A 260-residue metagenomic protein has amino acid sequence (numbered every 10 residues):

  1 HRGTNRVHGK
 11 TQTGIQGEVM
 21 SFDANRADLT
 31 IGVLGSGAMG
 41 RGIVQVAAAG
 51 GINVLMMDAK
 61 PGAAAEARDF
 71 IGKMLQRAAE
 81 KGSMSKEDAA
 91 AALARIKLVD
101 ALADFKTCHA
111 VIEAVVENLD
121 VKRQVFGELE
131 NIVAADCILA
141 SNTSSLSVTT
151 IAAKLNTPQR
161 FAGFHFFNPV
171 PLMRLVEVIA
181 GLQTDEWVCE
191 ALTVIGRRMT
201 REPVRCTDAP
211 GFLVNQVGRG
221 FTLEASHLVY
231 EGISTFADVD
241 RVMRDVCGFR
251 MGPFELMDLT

Functional and structural regions predicted by a protein language model:
H1-V19: Short, Lys/Arg-enriched N-terminal segments with co-localized hydrophobic residues within the first ~10-30 amino acids
G17-R77, K81, I132: NAD(P)+-binding Rossmann beta1-loop-alpha1 motif at the extreme N-terminus of oxidoreductases
L29-I31, V44-A48, A90-A110, A191-R201 (+1 more regions): Amphipathic alpha-helical segments at domain termini/boundaries
I52, T157, V178-A209, R219-M251: Internal alpha-helical scaffold of NAD(P)-dependent oxidoreductase catalytic cores
M56-A90, V178-C189, P203, P210-G218: Rossmann-like dinucleotide-binding cores of NAD(P)H-dependent redox enzymes
G62-E66, R77-L139, S145-S147: Rossmann-like NAD(P)-binding element
R123-M173, A180-T193: Rossmann-fold NAD(P)-binding glycine/threonine-rich loop
